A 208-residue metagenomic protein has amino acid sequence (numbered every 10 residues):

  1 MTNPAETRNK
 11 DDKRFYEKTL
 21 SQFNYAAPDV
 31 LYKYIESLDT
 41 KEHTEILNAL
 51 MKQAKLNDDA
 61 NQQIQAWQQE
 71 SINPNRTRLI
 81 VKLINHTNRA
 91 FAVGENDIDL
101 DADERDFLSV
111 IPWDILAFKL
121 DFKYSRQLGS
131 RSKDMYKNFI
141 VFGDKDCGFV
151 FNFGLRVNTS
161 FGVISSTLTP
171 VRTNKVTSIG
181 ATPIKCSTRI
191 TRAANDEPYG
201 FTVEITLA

Functional and structural regions predicted by a protein language model:
T2-A208: Intrinsically disordered, low-complexity segments enriched in small/polar residues
